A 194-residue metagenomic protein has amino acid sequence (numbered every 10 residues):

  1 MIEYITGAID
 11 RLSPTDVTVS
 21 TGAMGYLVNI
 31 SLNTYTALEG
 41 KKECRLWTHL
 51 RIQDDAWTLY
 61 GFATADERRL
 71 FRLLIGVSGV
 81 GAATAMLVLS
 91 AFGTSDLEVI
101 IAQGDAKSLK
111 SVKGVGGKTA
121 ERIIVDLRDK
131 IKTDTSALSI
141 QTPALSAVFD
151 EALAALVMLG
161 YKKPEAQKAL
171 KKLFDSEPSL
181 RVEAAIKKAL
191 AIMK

Functional and structural regions predicted by a protein language model:
M1, A8, L70-G76, A85-V88 (+4 more regions): Residue-level recognition of specific faces of alpha-helices
M1-G76, V182-K194: Structure-specific DNA junction-binding interface
W57-F62, A82-I101, R122-T135: Amphipathic, charged-and-aliphatic alpha-helical interface segments that function as noncatalytic docking
T94, A106, R128-K132, Y161 (+1 more regions): Non-catalytic alpha-helical coupling and interface elements of nucleotide-dependent molecular machines and regulators
I100, S136-K194: Low-complexity, acidic/Ser/Thr- and charged residue-rich accessory regions of DNA metabolism proteins
